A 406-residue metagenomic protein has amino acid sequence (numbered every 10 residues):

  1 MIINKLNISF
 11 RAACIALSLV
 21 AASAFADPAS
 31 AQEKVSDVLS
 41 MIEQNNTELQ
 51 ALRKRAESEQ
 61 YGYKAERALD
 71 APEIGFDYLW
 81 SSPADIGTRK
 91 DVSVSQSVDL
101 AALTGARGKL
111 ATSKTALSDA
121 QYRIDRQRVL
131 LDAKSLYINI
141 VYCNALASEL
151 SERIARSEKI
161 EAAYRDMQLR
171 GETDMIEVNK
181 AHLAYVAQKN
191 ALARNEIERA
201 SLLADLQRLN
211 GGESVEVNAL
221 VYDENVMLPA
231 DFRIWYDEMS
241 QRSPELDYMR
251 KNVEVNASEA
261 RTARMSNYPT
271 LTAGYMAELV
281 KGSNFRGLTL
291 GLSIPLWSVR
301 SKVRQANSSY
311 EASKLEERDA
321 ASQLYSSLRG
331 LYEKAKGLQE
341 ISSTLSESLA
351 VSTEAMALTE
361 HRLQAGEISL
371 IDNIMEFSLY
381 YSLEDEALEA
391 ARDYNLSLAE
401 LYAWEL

Functional and structural regions predicted by a protein language model:
I2-N7, E33, R128-R242, L331-K334 (+5 more regions): Periplasmic alpha-helical coiled-coil/stalk elements that build and connect Gram-negative outer-membrane
A12-A24: Bacterial N-terminal signal peptides
D27-Y78, V98, A106, E172-M175 (+3 more regions): Bacterial Sec-pathway N-terminal export signals of envelope proteins
I42, L52, V94, I140 (+5 more regions): Hydrophobic/aromatic residues within transmembrane alpha-helices of membrane transport systems, especially the TMDs
A51-E66, S118, D125, V129-I154 (+5 more regions): Amphipathic alpha-helical coiled-coil segments
P72-D125, D247-E259, R264-A321: Small/polar-residue-enriched beta-strand and adjacent coil segments characteristic of outer-membrane beta-barrel
D85-K90, N179, N190-A193, I197 (+3 more regions): Outer-membrane beta-barrel domain signature
